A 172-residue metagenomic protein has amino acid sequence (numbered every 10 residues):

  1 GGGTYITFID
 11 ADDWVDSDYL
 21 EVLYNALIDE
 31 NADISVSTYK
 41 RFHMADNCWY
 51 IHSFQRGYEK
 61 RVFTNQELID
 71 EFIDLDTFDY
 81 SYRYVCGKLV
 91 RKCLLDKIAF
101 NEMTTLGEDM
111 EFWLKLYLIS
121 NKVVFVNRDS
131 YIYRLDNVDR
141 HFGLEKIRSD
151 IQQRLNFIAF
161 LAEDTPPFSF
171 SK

Functional and structural regions predicted by a protein language model:
I6: Short aromatic/hydrophobic "clamp" motif used to bind/position activated sugar donors
I9-A11: Catalytic metal- and UDP-sugar-binding loop of GT-A-like glycosyltransferases, i.e., residues flanking the conserved
W14-G107, E111-V123, Y133-S149: Donor-binding/catalytic cores of nucleotide-activated saccharide and glycerol-phosphate transferases/polymerases
F125, D129-K172: C-terminal subregions of glycosyltransferases and related glycan-biosynthesis enzymes
